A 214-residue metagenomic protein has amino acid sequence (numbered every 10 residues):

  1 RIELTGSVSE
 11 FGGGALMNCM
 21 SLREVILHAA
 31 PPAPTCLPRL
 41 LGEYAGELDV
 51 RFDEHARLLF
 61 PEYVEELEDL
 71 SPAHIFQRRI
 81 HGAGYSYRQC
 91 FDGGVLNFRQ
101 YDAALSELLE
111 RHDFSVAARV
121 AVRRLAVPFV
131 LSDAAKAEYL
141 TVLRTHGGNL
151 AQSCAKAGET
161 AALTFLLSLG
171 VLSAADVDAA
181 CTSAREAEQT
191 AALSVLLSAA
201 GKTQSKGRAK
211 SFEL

Functional and structural regions predicted by a protein language model:
R1-E10, M20-C36, A45-A121, A126 (+3 more regions): Structural signature of tandem-repeat unit edges
S132-H146, G170-D178, A191, G201-L214: Ankyrin repeat arrays, specifically the small/polar loop and inter-repeat linker segments at the C-terminal end of each
S153-C154, A180, A184: Ankyrin-repeat helical register
E159-L167, Q189-S198: Ankyrin repeat structural motif
L172-S173, S183-A187: A short structural micro-motif
